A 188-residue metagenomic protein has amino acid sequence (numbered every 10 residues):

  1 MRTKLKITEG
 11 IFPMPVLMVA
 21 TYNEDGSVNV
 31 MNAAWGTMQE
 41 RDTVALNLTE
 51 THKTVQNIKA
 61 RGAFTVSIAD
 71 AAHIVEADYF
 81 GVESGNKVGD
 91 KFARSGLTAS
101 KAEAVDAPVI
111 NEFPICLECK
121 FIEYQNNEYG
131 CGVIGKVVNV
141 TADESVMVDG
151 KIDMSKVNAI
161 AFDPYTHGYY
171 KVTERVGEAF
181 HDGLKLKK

Functional and structural regions predicted by a protein language model:
M1-K188: Basic, polyanion-binding surface patches
